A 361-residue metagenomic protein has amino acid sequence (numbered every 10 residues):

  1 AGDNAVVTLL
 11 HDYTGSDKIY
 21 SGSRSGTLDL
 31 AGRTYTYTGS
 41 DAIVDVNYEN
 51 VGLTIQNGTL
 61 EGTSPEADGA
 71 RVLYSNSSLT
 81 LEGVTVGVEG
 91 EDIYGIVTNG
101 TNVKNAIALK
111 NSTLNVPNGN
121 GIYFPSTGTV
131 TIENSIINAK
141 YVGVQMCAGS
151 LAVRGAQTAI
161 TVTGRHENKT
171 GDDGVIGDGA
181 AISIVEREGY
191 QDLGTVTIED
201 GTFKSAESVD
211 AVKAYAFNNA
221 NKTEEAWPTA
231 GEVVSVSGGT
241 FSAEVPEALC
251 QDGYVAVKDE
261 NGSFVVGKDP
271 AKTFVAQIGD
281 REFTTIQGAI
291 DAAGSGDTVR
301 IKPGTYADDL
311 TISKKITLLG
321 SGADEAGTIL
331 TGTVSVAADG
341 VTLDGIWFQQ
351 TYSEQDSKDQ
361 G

Functional and structural regions predicted by a protein language model:
A1, K258-G288, A292, P303-T305 (+1 more regions): Right-handed parallel beta-helix/beta-solenoid
G2-V7, I19-R33, V46-V51, G149 (+4 more regions): Beta-strand repeat architectures
N4-G26, L30-D41, L114, A139 (+2 more regions): N-terminal extracellular ligand-recognition/capping segment immediately after the signal peptide
K18, D41-D45, G52, E66-V72 (+11 more regions): Structural detector of coil-to-beta-strand junctions
T27-L30, G52-N57, S78-G83, K104-N111 (+8 more regions): All-beta strand scaffolds that present successive hydrophobic residues in beta-strands
T27-R71, E82-E89, A159-H166, T170-V175 (+2 more regions): Right-handed parallel beta-helix/beta-spiral solenoid domain characteristic of secreted/periplasmic
I176-D192, N221-E224, Q349-G361: Glycine- and acidic/polar-rich repeat regions and solenoidal domains
S205-A271: Leucine-rich solenoid repeat scaffolds
